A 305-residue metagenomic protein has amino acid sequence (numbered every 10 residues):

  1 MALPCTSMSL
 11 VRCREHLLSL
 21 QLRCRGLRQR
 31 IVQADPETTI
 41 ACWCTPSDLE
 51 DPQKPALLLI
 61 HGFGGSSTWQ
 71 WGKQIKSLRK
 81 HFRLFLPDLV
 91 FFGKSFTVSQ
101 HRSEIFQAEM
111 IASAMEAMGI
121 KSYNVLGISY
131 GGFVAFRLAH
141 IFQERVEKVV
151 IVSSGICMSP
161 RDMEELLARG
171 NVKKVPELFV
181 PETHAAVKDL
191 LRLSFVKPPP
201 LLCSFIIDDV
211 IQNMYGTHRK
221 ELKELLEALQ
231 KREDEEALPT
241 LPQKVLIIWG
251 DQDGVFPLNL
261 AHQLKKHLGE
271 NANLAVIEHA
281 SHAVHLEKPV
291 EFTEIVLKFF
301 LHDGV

Functional and structural regions predicted by a protein language model:
M1-L57, K80-F82, L301-V305: Alpha/beta-hydrolase fold catalytic core
C44-F96: Conserved HGGG/HGGXW glycine-rich cap/lid loop of the alpha/beta-hydrolase fold
I105-Y123: Conserved acidic catalytic loop of the alpha/beta-hydrolase fold
F136-I141, R145-E182: Flexible "cap/lid" loop of the alpha/beta hydrolase fold
P160-A168, L178-P242: Conserved alpha/beta-hydrolase catalytic His-Asp/Glu region
L241-P242, I247-W249, D253: Short beta-strand/loop motif that positions the catalytic acidic residue of the alpha/beta-hydrolase fold
Q243, P257-K266: Short alpha-helix in the alpha/beta-hydrolase fold that links the catalytic acid
E270-V305: Catalytic active-site module of serine/aspartate enzymes centered on a nucleophile-bearing elbow/loop
